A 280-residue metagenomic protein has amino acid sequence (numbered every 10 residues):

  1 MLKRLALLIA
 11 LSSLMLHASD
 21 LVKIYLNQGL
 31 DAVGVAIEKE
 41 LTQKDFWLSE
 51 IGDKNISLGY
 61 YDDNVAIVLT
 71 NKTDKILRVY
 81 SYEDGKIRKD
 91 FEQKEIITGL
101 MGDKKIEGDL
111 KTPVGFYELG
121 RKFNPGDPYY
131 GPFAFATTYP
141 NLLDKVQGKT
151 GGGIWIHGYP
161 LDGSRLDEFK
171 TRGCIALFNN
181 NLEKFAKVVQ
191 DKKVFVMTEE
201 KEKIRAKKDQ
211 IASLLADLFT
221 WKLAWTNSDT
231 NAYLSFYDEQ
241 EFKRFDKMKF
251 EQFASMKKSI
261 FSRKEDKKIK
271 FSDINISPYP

Functional and structural regions predicted by a protein language model:
R4-S13: Sec-dependent N-terminal signal peptides
A18-Y129, A134-G152, Y159-G173, N180-P280: N-terminal pre-domains immediately preceding structured catalytic cores
